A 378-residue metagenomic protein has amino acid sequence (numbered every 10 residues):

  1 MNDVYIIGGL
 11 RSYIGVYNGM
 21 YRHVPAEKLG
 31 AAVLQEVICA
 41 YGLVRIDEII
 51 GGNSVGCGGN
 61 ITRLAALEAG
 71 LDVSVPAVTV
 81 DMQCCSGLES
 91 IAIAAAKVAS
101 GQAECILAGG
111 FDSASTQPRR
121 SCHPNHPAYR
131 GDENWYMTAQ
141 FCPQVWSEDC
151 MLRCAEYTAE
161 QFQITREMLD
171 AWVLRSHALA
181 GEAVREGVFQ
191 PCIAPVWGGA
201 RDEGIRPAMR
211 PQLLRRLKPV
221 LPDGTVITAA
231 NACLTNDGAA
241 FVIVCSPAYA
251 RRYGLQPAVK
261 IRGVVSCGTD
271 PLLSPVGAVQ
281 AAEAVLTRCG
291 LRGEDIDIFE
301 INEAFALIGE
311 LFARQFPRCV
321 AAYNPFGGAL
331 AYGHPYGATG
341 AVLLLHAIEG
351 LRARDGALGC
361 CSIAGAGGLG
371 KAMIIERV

Functional and structural regions predicted by a protein language model:
M1-A26, Q212-V276, Q280-E283, R288 (+4 more regions): Condensing-enzyme catalytic core mediating Claisen C-C bond formation in acyl metabolism
R11, H23, E27-A32, A40 (+2 more regions): N-terminal extracellular/periplasmic Venus flytrap/periplasmic-binding protein-like
R22-C85, E89-V98, A103-C105, F111-N125 (+3 more regions): Conserved beta-ketoacyl condensing-enzyme motif
A26-Y41, I61-A65, S90, M151-T158 (+4 more regions): Short, well-ordered amphipathic alpha-helical segments that serve as non-catalytic structural scaffolds within diverse
N53-E104, V145-C150, P211-L234, Q315-V342 (+2 more regions): Conserved catalytic cysteine-centered active-site region of acyl-thioester-dependent Claisen-condensing enzymes
M82-D112, A159-F189, V242-A248, P335-G356 (+1 more regions): Active-site-proximal alpha-helical scaffold in enzymes
C105-Y157: Flexible glycine-/small-residue-enriched beta->alpha junction loops that bind anionic phosphate/pyrophosphate groups
C154-E156, C192, G199, R262-A331: Active-site pocket-lining segment
